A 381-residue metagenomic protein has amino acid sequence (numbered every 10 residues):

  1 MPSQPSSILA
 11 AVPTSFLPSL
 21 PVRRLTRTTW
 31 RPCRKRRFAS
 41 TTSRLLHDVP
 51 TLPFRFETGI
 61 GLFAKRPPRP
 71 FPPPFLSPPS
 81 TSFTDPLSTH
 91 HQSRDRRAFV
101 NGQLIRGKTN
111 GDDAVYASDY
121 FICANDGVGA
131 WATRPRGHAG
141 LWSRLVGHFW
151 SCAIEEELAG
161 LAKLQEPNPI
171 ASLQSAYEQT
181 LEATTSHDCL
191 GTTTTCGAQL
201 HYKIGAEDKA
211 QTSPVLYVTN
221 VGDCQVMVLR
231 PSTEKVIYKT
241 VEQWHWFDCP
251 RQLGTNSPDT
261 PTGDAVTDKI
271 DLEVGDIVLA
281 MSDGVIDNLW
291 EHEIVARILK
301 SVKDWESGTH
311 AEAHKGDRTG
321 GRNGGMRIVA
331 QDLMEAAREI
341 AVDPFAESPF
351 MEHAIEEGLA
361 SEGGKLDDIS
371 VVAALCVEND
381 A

Functional and structural regions predicted by a protein language model:
P2-A381: PP2C/PPM-type serine/threonine phosphatase catalytic domain
